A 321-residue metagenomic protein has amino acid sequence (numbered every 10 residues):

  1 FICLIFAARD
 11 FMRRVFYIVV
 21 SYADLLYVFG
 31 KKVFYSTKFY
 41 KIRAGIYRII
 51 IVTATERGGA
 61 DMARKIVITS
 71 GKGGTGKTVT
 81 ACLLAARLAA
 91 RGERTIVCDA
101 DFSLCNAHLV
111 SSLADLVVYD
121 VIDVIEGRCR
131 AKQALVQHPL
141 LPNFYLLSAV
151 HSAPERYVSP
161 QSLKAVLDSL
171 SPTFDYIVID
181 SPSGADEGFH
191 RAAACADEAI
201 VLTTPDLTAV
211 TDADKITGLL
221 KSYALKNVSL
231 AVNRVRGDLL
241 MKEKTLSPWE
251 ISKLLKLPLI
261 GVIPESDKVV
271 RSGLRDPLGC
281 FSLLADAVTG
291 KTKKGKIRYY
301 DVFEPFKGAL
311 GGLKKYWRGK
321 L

Functional and structural regions predicted by a protein language model:
Y27, K32, G45, S222-L321: C-terminal lobe/tail of nucleotide-utilizing enzymes
K38-D61: Short, Lys/Arg-enriched N-terminal segments with co-localized hydrophobic residues within the first ~10-30 amino acids
K65-R128: Walker A/P-loop NTP-binding active-site region of P-loop NTPases, recognizing the glycine-rich GxxxxGKT/S
A100-P172, R271, R275: P-loop/Walker-type NTP enzyme "switch/lid" segment
Q161, A165, S169-P172, Y176-E265 (+1 more regions): Conserved catalytic-core segment of NTP-binding enzymes
